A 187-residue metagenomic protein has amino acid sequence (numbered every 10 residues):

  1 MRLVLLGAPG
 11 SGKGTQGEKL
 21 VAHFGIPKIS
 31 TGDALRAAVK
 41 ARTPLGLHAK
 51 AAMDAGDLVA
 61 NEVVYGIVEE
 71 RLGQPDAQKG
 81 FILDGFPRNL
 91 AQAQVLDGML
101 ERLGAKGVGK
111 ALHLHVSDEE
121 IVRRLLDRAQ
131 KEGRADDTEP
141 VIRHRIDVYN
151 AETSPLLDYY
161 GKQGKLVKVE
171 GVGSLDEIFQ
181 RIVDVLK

Functional and structural regions predicted by a protein language model:
M1-K187: Glycine-rich phosphate-binding loop of ATP-dependent small-molecule kinases
